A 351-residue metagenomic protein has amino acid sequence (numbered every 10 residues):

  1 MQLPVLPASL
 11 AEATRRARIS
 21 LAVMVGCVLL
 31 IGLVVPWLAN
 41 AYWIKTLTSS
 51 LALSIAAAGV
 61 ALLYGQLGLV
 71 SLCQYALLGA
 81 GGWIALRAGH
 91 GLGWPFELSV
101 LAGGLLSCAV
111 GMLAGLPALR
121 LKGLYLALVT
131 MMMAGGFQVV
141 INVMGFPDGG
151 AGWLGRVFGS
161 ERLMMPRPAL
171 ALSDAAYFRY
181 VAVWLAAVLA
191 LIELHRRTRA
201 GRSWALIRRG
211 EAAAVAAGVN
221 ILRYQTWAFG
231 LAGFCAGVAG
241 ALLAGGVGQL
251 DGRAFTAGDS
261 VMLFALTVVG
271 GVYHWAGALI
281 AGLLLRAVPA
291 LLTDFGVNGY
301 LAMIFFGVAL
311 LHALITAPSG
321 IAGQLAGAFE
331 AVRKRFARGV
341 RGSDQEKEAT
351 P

Functional and structural regions predicted by a protein language model:
M1-P351: Transmembrane alpha-helices and adjacent helix-loop boundaries
